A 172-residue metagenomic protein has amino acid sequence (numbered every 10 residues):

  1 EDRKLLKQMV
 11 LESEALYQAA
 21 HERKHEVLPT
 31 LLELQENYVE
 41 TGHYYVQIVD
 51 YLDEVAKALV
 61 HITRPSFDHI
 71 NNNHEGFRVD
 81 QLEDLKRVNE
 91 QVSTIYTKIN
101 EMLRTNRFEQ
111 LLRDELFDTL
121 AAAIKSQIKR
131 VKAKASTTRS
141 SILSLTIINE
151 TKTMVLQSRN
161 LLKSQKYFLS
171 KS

Functional and structural regions predicted by a protein language model:
E1-S172: Cytosolic, long alpha-helical scaffolding segments
